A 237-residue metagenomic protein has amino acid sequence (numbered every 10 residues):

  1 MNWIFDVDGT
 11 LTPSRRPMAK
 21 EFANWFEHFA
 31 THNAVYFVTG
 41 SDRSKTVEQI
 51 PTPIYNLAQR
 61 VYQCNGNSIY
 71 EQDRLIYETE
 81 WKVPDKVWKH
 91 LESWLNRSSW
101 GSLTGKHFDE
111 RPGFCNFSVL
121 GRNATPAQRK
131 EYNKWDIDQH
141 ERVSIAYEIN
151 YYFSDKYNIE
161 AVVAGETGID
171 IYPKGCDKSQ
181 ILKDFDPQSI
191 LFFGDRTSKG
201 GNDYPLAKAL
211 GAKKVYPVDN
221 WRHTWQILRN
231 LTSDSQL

Functional and structural regions predicted by a protein language model:
M1-P17, F37, L182, D203: Asp-based phosphoryl-transfer active-site loop
N2, A34, R60, S189-L191: Structural motif
W3-D8, C64-G66, R111-P112, S118-R122: Short loop/turn segments at strand-loop or loop-helix junctions that form parts of catalytic or ligand-binding pockets
S14-R15, T46-Q49, Q72-D73, P126-A127 (+2 more regions): Short glycine-/acidic-enriched loop or helix-start segments at secondary-structure transitions that form or flank
R16-H107: Active-site phosphate-binding/coordination module
M18-A19, Y172-L237: Mg2+-dependent phosphoryl-transfer enzymes with acidic/Ser/Thr/Gly-rich catalytic loops
F22-E27, W88, E92, A146 (+3 more regions): Short amphipathic alpha-helical segments and helix-helix/interface helices
S102-L191, K199: Conserved acidic, metal-coordinating active-site core of Asp-based, Mg2+-dependent phosphoryl-transfer enzymes
